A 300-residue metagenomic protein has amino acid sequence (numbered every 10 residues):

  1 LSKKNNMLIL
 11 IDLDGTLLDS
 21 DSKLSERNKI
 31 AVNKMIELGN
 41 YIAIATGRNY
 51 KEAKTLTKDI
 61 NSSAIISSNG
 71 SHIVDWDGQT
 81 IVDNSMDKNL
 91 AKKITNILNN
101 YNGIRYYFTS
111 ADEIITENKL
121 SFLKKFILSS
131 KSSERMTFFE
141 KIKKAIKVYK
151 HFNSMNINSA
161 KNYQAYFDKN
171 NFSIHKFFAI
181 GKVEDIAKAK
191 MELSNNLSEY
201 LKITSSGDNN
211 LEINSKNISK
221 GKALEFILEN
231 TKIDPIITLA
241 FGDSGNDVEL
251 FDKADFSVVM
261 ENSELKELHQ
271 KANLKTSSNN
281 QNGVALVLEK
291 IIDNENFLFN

Functional and structural regions predicted by a protein language model:
S2-L8, D19, L24-E26, L211-N300: Mg2+-dependent phosphoryl-transfer enzymes with acidic/Ser/Thr/Gly-rich catalytic loops
S2-N6, G39, S62, G103 (+2 more regions): A general structural motif
E26-E140, S263: Active-site phosphate-binding/coordination module
N28, A53-T57, A189, L193 (+2 more regions): Hydrophobic packing residues within well-ordered alpha-helices of enzyme cores
S62, I174-H175, A254, A272: Short, well-ordered alpha-helix to beta-strand connector turns
I104, S110-L239: Conserved acidic, metal-coordinating active-site core of Asp-based, Mg2+-dependent phosphoryl-transfer enzymes
